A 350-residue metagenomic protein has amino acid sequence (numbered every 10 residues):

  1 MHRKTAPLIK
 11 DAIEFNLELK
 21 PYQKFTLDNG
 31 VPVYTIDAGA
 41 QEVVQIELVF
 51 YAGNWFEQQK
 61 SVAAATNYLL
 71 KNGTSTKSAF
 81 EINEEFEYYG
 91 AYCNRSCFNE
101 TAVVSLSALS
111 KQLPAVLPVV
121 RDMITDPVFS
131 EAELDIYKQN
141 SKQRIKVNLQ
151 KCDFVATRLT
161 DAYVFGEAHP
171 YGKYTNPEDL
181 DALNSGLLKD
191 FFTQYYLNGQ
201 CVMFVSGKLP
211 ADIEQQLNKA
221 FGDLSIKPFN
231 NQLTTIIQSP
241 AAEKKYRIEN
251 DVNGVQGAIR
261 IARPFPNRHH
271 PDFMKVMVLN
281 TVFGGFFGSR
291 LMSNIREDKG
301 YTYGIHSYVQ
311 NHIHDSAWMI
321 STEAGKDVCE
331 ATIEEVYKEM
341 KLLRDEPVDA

Functional and structural regions predicted by a protein language model:
M1-E84, K189-N294, I333-Y337: His/Glu-rich zincin catalytic helix
M1-P7, T26, E81-Q232, E297-A350: Charge-rich, well-structured scaffold segments of protease-associated domains
